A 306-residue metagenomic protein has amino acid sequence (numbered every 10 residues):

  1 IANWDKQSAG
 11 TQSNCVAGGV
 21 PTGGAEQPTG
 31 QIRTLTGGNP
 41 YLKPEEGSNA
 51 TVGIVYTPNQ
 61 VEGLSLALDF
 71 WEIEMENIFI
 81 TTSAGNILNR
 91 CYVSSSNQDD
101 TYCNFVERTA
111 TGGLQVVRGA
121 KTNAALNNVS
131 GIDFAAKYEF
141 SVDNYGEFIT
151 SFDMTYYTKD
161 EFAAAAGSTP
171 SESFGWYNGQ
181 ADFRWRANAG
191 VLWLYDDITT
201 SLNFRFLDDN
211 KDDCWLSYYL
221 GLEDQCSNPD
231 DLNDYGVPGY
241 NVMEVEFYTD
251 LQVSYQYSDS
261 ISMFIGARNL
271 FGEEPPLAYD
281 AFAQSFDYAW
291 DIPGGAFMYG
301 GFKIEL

Functional and structural regions predicted by a protein language model:
I1-E45, S65-L66, F70-T109, R268-S285: Surface-exposed extracellular loop regions of Gram-negative outer-membrane beta-barrel proteins, predominantly
I1-L66, V117-I132, E139, A181-W185 (+1 more regions): Outer-membrane beta-barrel signature, preferentially recognizing the C-terminal barrel domain of Gram-negative
Q31-N39, Y102, G112-K121, A166-Y177 (+5 more regions): Extracytoplasmic loops and strand-loop junctions of Gram-negative outer membrane beta-barrel proteins
E46, Y56-Q60, E74, N128 (+6 more regions): Outer-membrane beta-barrel strand-turn architecture
V52-Y56, F134-Y138, F152, A189-W193 (+3 more regions): Residues on the lipid-exposed face of transmembrane beta-strands in outer-membrane beta-barrel proteins
S65-L216: Gram-negative outer-membrane beta-barrel transporters
E74-E76, T158-E161, F204-C226, S254-L306: C-terminal beta-signal and adjacent terminal beta-strands/loops of Gram-negative outer-membrane beta-barrel proteins
S217, N228-N241, F247-D250, S254-Q256 (+1 more regions): Outer membrane beta-barrel transmembrane domains
